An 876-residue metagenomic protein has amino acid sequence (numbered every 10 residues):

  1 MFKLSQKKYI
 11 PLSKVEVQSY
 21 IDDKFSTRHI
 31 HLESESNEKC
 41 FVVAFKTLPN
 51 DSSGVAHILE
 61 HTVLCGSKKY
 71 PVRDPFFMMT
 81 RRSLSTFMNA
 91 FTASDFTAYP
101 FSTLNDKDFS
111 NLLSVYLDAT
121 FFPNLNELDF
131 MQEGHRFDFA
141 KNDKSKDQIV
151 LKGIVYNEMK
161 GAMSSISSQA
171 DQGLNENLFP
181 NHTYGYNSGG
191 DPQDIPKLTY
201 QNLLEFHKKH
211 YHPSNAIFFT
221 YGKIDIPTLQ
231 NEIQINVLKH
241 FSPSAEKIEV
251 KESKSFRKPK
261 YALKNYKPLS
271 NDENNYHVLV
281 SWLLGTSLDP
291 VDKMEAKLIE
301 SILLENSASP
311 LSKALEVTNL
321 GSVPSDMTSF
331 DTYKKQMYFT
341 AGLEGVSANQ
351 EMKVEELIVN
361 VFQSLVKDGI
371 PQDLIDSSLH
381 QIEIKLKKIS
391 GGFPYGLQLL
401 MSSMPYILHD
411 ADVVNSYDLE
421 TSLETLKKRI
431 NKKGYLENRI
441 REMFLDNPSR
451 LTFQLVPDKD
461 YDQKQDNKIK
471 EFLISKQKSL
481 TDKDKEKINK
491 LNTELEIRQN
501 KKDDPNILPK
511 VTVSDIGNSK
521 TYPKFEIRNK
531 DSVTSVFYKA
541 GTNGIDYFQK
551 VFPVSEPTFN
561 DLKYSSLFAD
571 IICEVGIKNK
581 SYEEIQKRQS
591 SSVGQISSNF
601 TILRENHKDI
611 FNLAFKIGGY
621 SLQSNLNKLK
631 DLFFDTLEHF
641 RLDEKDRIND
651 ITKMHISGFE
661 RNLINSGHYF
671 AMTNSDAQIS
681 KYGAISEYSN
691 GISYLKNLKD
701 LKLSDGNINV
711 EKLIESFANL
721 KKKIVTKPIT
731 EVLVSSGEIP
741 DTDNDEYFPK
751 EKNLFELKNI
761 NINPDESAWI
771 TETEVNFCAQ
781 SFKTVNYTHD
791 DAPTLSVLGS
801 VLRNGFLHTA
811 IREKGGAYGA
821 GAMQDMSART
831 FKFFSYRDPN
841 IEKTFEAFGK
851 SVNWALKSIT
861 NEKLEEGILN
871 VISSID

Functional and structural regions predicted by a protein language model:
M1-C40: Non-catalytic terminal extensions that flank enzyme cores
E33-E35, V42-A44, Y156-S164, S168 (+10 more regions): His/Glu-based metal-binding/catalytic segments typifying zinc-dependent metallopeptidases
E38-L48, D74-F122, D129-N142, S168-Q193 (+10 more regions): M16 family metallopeptidases and their MPP-like homologs
V55, L59-V63, F568: Active-site His/Glu-centered metal-binding helix of metallohydrolases
F87, L204-K208, N265-P268, S287 (+12 more regions): Generic recognition of flexible, low-complexity loop/linker segments
K152, Q201-N236, S693, L713-N744: Non-catalytic, conformational "gating/processing" segments within enzyme and secreted inhibitor domains
Q230-I248, D745-K752: Glycine-centered hinge/linker elements that transmit conformational signals in sensory and ligand-binding systems
T425, N438-F525, E660-R661, Y669-T771: Long, compositionally biased intrinsically disordered regions
